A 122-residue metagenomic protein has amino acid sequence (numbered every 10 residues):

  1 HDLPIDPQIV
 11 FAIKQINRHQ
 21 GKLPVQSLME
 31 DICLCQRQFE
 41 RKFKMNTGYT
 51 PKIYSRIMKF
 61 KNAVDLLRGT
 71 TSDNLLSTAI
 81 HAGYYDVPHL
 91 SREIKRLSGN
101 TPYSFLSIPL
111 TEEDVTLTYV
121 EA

Functional and structural regions predicted by a protein language model:
H1-I9, Q15-G21, T111-E121: Inter-domain helical "communication" segments and dimerization helices that couple sensory or membrane-embedded modules
H1-Q8, T50-M58: Short, Lys/Arg-enriched anionic-surface-contact patches
D2, K14-P24, D65-D73: Basic, amphipathic alpha-helical hairpins
F11-K14, K59-N62: Pre-recognition alpha-helix immediately N-terminal to the DNA-recognition helix within helix-turn-helix or winged-helix
Q26-Y54, F60, A79-T101: Basic/polar phosphate-binding segments, predominantly the helix-turn-helix DNA-binding elements of transcriptional
R68, E93-A122: …primarily DNA-binding HTH/wHTH and HhH modules…
